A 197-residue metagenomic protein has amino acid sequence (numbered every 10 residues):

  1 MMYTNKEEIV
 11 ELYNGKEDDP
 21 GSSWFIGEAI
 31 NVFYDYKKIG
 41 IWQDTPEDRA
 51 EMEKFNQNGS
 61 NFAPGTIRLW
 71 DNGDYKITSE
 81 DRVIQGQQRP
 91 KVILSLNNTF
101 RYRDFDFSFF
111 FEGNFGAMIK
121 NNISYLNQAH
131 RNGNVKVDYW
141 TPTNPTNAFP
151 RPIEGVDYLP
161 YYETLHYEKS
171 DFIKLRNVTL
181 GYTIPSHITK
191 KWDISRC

Functional and structural regions predicted by a protein language model:
M1-D35, K91-N127, V178, Y182-I184: Transmembrane beta-barrel strand/turn architecture of Gram-negative outer membrane proteins
M1-Q88: Conserved small-residue
D44, A50, F110, G133 (+1 more regions): Amphipathic alpha-helical interaction segments
S79-R82, K91-I93, P160-Y167: Glycine- and acidic
V83-Q85, L94-N97, H187-I188: Generic recognition of flexible, low-complexity loop/linker segments
G86, P90, D171-F172: Secondary-structure capping and boundary motifs in well-ordered enzyme cores
N114-C197: Extracytoplasmic gating/loop element in the C-terminal half of outer-membrane beta-barrel translocons and assembly
